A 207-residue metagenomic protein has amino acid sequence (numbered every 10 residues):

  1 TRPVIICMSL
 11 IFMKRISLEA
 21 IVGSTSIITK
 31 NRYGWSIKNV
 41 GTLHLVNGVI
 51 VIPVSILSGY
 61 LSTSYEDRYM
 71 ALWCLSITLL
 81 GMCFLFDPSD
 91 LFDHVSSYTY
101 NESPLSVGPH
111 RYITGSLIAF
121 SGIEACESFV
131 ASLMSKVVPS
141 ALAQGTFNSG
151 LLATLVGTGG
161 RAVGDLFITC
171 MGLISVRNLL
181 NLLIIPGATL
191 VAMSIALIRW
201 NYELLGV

Functional and structural regions predicted by a protein language model:
F12, V95-S128: Hydrophobic core of transmembrane alpha-helices in multi-pass small-molecule transporters, especially MFS/SLC-type
G23-V40: Short amphipathic helix-loop junctions that connect adjacent transmembrane helices in Major Facilitator Superfamily/SLC
T25, I123-L142: Intracellular juxtamembrane helix-capping segments at the cytosolic ends of symmetry-related transmembrane helices
V40-S64, C74-L85, G157-G164: Transmembrane alpha-helices of Major Facilitator/SLC transporters
P53-Y69, D90-D93, G172-L173: Helix-to-loop junctions at the C-terminal end of transmembrane segments in multipass secondary transporters
E66-Y69, L166-M193: A membrane-interface helix-boundary motif in multi-pass transporters
S76-L105: C-terminal ends and interior cores of transmembrane alpha-helices in multi-pass membrane transporters/permeases
A141-I174: A late C-terminal transmembrane helix in Major Facilitator Superfamily
